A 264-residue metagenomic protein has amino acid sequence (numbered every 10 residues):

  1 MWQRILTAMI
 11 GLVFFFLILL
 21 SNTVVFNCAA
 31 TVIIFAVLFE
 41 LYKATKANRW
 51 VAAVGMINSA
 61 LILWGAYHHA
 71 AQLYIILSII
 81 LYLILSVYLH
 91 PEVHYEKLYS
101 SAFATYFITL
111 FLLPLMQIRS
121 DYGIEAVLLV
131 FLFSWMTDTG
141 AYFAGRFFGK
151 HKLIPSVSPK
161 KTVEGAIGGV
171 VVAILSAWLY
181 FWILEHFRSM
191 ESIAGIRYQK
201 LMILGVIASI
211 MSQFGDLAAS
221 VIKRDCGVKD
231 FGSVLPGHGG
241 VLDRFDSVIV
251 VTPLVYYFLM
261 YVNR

Functional and structural regions predicted by a protein language model:
M1-V206: Membrane-embedded alpha-helical bundles of polytopic integral membrane proteins
Q3, V54, R224-D246: Interfacial loop-to-transmembrane junctions
S189-I196, H238-G240, F245, R264: Short, conserved aromatic-histidine micro-motifs
M211-S212: Hydrophobic, small-residue-rich transmembrane alpha-helices and their short perimembrane loops in multi-pass membrane
V251-T252: C-terminal-most transmembrane helix of multi-pass membrane proteins
Y257-R264: Juxtamembrane boundary at the C-terminal end of a transmembrane helix
